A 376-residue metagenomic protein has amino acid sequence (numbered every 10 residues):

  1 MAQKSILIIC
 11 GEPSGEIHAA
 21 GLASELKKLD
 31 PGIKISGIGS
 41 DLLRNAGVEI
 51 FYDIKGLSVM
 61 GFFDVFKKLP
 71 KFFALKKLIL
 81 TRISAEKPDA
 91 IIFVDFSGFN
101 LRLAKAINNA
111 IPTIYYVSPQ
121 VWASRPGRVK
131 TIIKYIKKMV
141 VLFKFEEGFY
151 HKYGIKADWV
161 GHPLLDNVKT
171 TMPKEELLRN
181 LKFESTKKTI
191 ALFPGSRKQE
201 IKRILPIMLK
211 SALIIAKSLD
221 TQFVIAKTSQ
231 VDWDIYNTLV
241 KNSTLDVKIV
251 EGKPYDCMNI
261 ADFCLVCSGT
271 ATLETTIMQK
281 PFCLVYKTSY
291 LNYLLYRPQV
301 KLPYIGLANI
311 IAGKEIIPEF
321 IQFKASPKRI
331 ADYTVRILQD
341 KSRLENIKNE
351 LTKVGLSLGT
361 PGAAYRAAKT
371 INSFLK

Functional and structural regions predicted by a protein language model:
M1-K376: Nucleotide-activated sugar donor-binding and catalytic core shared by glycosyltransferases and related lipid-linked
